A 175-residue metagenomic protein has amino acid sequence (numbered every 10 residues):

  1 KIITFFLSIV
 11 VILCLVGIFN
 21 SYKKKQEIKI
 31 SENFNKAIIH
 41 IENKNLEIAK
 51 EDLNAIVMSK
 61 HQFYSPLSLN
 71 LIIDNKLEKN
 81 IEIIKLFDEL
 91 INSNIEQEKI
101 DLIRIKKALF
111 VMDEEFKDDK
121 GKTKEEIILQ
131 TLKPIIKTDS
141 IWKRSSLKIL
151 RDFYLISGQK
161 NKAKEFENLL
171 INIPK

Functional and structural regions predicted by a protein language model:
K1-L15: N-terminal positive-inside, membrane-proximal cytosolic segments immediately preceding the first
I12-F34: Transmembrane signal-anchor/signal-peptide helices with a preference for the extracytoplasmic
K23, N33-I38, L67, K99 (+1 more regions): Small beta-barrel nucleic-acid-binding modules, principally OB-folds
E27-I28, K44, K122, I141: Short helix-capping and inter-helix turn/linker motifs at the boundaries of alpha-helical repeat units
I30-I48: Short extracytoplasmic/periplasmic juxtamembrane "stem" segments immediately C-terminal to an N-terminal membrane anchor
S31-N35, N70, I105, K148: TPR/TPR-like alpha-solenoid signature
K44-I95: Extracytoplasmic/periplasmic/luminal assembly and interaction segments in envelope/secretory/respiratory proteins
F63, K79, I83-K175: Soluble extracytoplasmic domains of inner/organellar membrane proteins
